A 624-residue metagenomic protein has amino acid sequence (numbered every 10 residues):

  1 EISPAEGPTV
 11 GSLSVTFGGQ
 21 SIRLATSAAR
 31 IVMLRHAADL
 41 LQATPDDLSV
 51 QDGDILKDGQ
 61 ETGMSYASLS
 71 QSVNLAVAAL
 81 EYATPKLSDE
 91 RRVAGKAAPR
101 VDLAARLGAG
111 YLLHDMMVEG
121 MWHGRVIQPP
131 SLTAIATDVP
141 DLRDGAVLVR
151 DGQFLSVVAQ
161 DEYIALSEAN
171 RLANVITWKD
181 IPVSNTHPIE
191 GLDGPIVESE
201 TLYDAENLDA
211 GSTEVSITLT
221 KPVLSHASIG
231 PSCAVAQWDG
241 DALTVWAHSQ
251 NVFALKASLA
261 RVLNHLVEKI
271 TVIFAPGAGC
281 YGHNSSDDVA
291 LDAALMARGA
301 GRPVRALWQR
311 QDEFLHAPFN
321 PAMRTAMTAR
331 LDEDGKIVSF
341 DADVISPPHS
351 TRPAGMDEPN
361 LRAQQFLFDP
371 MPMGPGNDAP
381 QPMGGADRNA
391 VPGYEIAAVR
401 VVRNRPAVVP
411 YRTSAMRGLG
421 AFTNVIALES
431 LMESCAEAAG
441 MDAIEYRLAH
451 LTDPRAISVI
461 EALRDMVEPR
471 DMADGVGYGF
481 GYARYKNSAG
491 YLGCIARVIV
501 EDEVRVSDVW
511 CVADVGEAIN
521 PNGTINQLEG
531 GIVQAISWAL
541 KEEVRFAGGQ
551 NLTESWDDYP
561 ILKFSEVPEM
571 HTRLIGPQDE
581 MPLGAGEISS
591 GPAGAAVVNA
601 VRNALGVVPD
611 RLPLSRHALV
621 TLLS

Functional and structural regions predicted by a protein language model:
E1-S624: Cofactor-binding beta-sheet edge motifs in enzyme active sites
